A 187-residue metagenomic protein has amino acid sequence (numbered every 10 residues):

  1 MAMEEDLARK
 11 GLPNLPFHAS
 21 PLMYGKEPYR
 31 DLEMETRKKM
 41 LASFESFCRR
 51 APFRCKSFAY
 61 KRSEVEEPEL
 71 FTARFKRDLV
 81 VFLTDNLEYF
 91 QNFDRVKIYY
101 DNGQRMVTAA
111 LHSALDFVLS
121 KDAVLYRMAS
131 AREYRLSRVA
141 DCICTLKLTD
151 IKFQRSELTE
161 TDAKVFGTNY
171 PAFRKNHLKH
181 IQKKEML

Functional and structural regions predicted by a protein language model:
M1-L187: Phosphate-ester processing/binding pockets and catalytic centers
